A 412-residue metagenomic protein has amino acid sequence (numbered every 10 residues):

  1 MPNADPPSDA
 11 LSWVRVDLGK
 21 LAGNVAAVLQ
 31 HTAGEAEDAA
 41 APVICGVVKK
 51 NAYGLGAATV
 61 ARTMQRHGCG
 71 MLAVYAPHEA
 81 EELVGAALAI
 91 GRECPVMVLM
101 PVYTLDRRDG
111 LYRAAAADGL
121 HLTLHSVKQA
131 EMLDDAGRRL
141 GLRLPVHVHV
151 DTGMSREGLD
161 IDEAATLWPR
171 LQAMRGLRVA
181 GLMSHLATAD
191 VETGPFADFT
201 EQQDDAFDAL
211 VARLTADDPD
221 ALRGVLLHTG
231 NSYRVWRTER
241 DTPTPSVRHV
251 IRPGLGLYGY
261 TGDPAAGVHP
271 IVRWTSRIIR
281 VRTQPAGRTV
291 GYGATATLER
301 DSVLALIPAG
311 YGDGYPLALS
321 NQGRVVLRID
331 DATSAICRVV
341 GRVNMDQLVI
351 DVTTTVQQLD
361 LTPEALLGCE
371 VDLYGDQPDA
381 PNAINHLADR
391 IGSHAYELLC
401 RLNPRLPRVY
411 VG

Functional and structural regions predicted by a protein language model:
P2, E37-D38: Generic N-terminal leader segments that precede the first folded domain
P2-L18, A22, A26-Q30, E79 (+5 more regions): Active-site anion/phosphate-binding pocket segments in diverse small-molecule metabolic enzymes
S8, S12-R15, K20-G23, D38-L226: Active-site-proximal beta-alpha core segment in soluble small-molecule metabolic enzymes
A27-E35, H67: A short, Lys/Arg-enriched amphipathic alpha-helix followed by its capping loop at the start of a domain
